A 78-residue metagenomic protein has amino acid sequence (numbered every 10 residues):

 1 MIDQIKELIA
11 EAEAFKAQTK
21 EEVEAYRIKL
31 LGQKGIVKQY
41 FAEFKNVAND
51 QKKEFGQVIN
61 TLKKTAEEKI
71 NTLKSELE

Functional and structural regions predicted by a protein language model:
M1-E78: N-terminal alpha-helical targeting/anchoring segments
